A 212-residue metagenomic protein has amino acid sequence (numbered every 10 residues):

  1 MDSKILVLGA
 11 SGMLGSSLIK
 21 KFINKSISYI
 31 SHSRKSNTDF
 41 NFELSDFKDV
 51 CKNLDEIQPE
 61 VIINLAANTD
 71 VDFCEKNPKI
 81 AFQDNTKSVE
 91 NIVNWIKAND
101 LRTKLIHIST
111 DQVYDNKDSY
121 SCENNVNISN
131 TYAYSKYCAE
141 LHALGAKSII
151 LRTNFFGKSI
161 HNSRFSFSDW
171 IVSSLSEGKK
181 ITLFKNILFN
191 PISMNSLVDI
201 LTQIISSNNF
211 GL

Functional and structural regions predicted by a protein language model:
K4-K25: N-terminal Rossmann NAD(P)H-binding glycine-rich loop of SDR-like oxidoreductase domains
L8, H32, I62-A66, L105-D111 (+1 more regions): SDR active-site strand-loop-helix element
Y29-V50: Adenosine-cofactor binding site in Rossmann-like domains, unifying the SAM/SAH pocket of S-adenosylmethionine-dependent
L44-D84: NAD(P)H-binding glycine-rich loop region in Rossmannoid oxidoreductase-like domains and their noncatalytic homologs
K76-I106, E140: NAD(P)-cofactor binding segment of oxidoreductase domains
Q83, K87-N91, Q112-L151, F155-H161 (+1 more regions): Catalytic helix-loop patch of NAD(P)-dependent Rossmann-fold dehydrogenases
L141-F189, M194-Q203: NAD(P)-dependent short-chain dehydrogenase/reductase
I200-L201, S206-L212: Mid/C-terminal beta-alpha module of Rossmann-like enzyme folds, strongest in SDR-family dehydrogenases/epimerases
